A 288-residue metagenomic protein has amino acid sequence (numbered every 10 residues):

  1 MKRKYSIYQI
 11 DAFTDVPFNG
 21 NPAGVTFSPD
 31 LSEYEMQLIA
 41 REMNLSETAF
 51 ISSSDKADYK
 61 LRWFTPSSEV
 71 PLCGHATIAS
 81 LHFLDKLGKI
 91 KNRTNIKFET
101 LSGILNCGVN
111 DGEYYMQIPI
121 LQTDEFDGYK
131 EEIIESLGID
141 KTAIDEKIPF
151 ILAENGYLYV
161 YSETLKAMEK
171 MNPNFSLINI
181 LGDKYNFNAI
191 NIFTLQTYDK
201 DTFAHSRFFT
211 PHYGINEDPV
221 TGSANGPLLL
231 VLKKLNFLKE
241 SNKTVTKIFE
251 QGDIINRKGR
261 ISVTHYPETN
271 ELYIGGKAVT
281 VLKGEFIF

Functional and structural regions predicted by a protein language model:
K2-L72, I78-F288: Active-site proximal loop and beta-alpha junction motif in alpha/beta enzyme cores
